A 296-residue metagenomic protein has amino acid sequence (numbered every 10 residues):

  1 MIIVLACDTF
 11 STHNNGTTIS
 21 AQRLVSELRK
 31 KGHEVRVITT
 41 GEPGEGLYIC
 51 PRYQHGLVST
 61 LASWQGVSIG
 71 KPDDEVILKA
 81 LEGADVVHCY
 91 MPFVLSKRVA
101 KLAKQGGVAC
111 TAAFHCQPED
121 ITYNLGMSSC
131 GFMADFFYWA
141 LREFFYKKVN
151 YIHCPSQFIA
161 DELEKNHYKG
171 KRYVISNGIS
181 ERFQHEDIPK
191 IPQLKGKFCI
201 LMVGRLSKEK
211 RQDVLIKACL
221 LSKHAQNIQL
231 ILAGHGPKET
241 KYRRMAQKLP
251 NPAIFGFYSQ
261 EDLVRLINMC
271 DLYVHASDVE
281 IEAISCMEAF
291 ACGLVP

Functional and structural regions predicted by a protein language model:
M1-G44, E82, L220: N-terminal subdomain of nucleotide-sugar transferases
G41, F158, G178: Carbohydrate-associated surface elements
L81, F257-Y258, R265-C270: Short alpha-helical donor nucleotide-sugar binding micro-motif in glycosyltransferases
Q105, M133-Y151, N166: Membrane-proximal helix-turn-helix segments that form the acceptor-binding/catalytic region of lipid-linked
G178-G196: Acidic anion/phosphate-binding donor-loop and adjacent secondary structure in glycosyltransferase catalytic cores
P192-L220, I231: Conserved donor-binding/catalytic core segment of Leloir-type glycosyltransferases
T240-E261: Nucleotide-activated donor-binding/catalytic signature segment of Leloir-type glycosyltransferases, i.e., the conserved
D278: Aromatic "clamp/platform" in nucleotide-sugar-dependent glycosyltransferases that forms part of the donor/acceptor
